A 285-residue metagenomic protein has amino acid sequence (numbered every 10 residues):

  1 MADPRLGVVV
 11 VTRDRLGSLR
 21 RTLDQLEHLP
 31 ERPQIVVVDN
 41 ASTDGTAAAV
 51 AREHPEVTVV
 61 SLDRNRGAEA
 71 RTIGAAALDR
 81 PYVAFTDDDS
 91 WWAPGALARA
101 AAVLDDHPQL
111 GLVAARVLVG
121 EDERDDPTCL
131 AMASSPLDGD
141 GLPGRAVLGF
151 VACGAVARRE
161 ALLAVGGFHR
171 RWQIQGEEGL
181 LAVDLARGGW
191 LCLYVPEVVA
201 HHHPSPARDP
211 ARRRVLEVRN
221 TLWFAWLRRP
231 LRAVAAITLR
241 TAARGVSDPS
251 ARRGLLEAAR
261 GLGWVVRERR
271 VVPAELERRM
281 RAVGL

Functional and structural regions predicted by a protein language model:
D24-R32: Short, acidic, metal-binding catalytic loop of nucleotide-sugar glycosyltransferases
Q25, D39-A48, R64, S90-A93: A conserved acidic beta->alpha catalytic loop
S61-L78, R99: Glycine-rich, basic loop-to-helix element that forms the pyrophosphate-binding segment of sugar-nucleotide handling
V83: Short aromatic/hydrophobic "clamp" motif used to bind/position activated sugar donors
A93-P127: Conserved donor NDP-sugar-binding/catalytic core segment of glycosyltransferases
A115, L130-L148: Short, flexible, basic/aromatic active-site loop/helix in glycosyltransferases
G149-A157, A161-G166, R171-V199: A short, conserved alpha-helix in the catalytic core of glycosyltransferases
L216-E217, P230-L285: Non-catalytic, C-terminal membrane-associated alpha-helical segments of glycosyltransferases
